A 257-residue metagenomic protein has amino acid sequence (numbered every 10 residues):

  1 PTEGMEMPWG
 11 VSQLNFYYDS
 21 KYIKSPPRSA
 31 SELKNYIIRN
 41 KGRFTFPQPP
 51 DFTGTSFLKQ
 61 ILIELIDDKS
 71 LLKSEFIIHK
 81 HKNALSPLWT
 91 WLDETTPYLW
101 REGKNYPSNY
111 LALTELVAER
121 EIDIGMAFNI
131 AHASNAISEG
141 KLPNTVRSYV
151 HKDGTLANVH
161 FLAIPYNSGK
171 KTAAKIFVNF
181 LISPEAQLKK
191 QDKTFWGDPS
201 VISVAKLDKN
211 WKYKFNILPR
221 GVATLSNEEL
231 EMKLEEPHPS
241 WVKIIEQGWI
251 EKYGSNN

Functional and structural regions predicted by a protein language model:
P1, M7-V11, I37-R39, L92 (+4 more regions): Extracellular/periplasmic catalytic domains that process cell-envelope and extracellular macromolecules
P1-A112: Extracytoplasmic ligand-binding site segments that recognize negatively charged/polar headgroups
Q13, R28, E32, S56 (+15 more regions): Extracytoplasmic/secreted proteins, especially bacterial periplasmic and envelope-associated proteins
N35-G42, L62-D67, P97-W100, A118 (+5 more regions): Sec-exported extracytoplasmic/periplasmic mature domains
P47-Q48, N129-I130, K193-T194: Short secondary-structure boundary segments
W100-N167, K206-F215: Extracytoplasmic/periplasmic substrate-binding proteins
T155-L156, H160-E229: Mature extracytoplasmic/periplasmic domains
V222-N257: Conserved C-terminal helix/tail region of periplasmic/extracytoplasmic solute-binding proteins
